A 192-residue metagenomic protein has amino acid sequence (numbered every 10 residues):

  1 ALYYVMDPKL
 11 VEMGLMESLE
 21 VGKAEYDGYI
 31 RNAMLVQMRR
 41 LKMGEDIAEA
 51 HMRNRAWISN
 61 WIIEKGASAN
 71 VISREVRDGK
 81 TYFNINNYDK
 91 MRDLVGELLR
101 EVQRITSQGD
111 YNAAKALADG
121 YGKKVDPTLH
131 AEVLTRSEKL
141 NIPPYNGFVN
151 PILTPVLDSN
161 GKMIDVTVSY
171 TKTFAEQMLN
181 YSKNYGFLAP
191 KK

Functional and structural regions predicted by a protein language model:
A1: Active-site recognition of the HExxH zinc-binding catalytic motif
Y4-I105: Long, well-structured alpha-helical subdomains associated with metal-dependent extracellular/ecto-lumenal hydrolases
V76-K192: Non-catalytic terminal regions of proteins
